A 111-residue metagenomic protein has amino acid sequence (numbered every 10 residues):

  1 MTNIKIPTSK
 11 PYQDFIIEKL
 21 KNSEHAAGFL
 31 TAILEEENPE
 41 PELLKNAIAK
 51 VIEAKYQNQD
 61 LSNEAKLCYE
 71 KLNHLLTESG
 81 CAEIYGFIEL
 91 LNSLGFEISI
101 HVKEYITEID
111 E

Functional and structural regions predicted by a protein language model:
M1-V51, T107-E111: N-terminal flexible/basic segments that precede or flank functional cores
A26, E40, L44-I48, Q57 (+2 more regions): Amphipathic alpha-helical interface surfaces
L34-E35, E53, T77-G80: Alpha-solenoid HEAT/Armadillo repeat architecture
E53-L75: Short alpha-helical DNA-recognition segment
E83-I100: DNA major-groove recognition helix of helix-turn-helix/homeodomain DNA-binding modules
F96-E111: Short C-terminal boundary/hinge segments that cap the last helix of small helical domains
